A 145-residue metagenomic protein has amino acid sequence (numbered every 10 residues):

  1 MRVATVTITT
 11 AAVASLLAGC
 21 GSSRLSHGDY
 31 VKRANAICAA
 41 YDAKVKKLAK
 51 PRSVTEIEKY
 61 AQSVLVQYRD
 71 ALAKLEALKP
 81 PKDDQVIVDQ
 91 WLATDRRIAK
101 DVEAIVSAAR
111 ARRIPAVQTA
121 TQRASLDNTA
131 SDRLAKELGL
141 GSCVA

Functional and structural regions predicted by a protein language model:
M1-T10: Bacterial N-terminal signal peptides that target proteins for export
L17-G19: C-terminal motif of bacterial Sec signal peptides marking the signal peptidase cleavage site
G21-S23: Bacterial signal peptide processing site
H27-V144: Alpha-helical segments in soluble extracytoplasmic regions
